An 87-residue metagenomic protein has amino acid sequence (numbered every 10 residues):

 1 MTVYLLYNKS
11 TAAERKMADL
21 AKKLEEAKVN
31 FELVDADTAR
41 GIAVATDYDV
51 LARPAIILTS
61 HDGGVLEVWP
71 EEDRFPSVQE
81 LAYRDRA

Functional and structural regions predicted by a protein language model:
M1-A27: Local sequence-structure signature of Cys/Sec-based thiol-disulfide redox active-site neighborhoods
L6-K9, V29-G41: Thiol-based oxidoreductase modules, predominantly thioredoxin-like and allied folds used for disulfide exchange
A12-A13, R40, V65, F75: Flexible, glycine-rich phosphate/dinucleotide-binding loops and adjacent beta-alpha linkers at cofactor/substrate
A18-A21, T46, E80-R84: Surface-exposed beta-strand edges and their flanking turn/coil or helix-capping segments
R40-Y48: N-terminal beta-loop-helix "entrance" segment that forms/cooperates in small-molecule cofactor or anionic ligand
D47-D49, W69-P70: Short low-complexity, flexible loop/linker segments enriched in glycine and/or proline with clustered acidic
Y48-L58: Structural micro-motif
L58-A87: Non-catalytic, surface beta->alpha helical segment in thiol-disulfide oxidoreductase systems
